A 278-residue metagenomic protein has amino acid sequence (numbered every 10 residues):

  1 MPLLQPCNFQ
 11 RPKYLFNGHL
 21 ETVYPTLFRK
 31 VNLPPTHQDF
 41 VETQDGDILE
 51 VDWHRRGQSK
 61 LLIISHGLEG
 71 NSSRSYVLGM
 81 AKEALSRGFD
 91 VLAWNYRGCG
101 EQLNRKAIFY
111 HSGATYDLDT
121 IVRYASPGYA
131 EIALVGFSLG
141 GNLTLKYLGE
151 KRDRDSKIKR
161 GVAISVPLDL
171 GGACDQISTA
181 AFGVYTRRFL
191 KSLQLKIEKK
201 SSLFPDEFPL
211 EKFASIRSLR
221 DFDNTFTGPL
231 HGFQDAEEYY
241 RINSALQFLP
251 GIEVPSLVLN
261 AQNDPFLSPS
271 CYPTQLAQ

Functional and structural regions predicted by a protein language model:
N17-R56: N-terminal cap/lid segment of alpha/beta-hydrolase-fold proteins
S59-G67: Short beta-strand element of the alpha/beta-hydrolase
G70-K82, P269-C271: The serine-hydrolase catalytic nucleophile loop
S73, A81-R105: Conserved alpha/beta-hydrolase
R97-A133: Catalytic nucleophile-loop/oxyanion-hole region of alpha/beta-hydrolase and closely related hydrolase-like folds
G128, A133-L230: Alpha/beta-hydrolase-fold enzymes
T225-F248: Active-site nucleophile elbow and catalytic-triad environment of alpha/beta-hydrolase enzymes
I252, V258-N260: Short beta-strand/loop motif that positions the catalytic acidic residue of the alpha/beta-hydrolase fold
